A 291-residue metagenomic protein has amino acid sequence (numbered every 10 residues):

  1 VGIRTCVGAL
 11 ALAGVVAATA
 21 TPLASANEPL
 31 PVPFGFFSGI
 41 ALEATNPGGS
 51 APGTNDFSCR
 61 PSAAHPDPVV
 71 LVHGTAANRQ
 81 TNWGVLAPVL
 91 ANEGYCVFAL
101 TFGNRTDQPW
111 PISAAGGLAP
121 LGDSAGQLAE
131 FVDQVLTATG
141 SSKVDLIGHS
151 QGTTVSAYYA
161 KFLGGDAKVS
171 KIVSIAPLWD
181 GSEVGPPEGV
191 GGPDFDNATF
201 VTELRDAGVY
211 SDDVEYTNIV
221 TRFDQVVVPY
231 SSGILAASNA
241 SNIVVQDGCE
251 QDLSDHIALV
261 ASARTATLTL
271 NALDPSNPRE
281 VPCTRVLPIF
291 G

Functional and structural regions predicted by a protein language model:
G2-N92, P282-G291: Flexible, membrane-associating and regulatory peripheral segments of lipid-active enzymes
P61-H65, L90-N92, A138-T139, I147 (+3 more regions): Extracellular/periplasmic catalytic domains that process cell-envelope and extracellular macromolecules
D67, T81, V85, N92 (+7 more regions): Extracytoplasmic/secreted proteins, especially bacterial periplasmic and envelope-associated proteins
V69, V97-A99, I172, Y216-N218 (+1 more regions): Conserved beta-strand scaffold positions in the cores of enzyme catalytic domains, especially in NTP/NDP-utilizing
V72-H73, V97-L100, G122-Y210: Serine-dependent carboxylesterase/thioesterase catalytic core of lipase-like alpha/beta-hydrolase/SGNH enzymes
V89-P109: Conserved alpha/beta-hydrolase
P109-Q127: Catalytic nucleophile-loop/oxyanion-hole region of alpha/beta-hydrolase and closely related hydrolase-like folds
D212-G291: C-terminal catalytic-base region of ester-bond hydrolases, centering on the histidine of the charge-relay
